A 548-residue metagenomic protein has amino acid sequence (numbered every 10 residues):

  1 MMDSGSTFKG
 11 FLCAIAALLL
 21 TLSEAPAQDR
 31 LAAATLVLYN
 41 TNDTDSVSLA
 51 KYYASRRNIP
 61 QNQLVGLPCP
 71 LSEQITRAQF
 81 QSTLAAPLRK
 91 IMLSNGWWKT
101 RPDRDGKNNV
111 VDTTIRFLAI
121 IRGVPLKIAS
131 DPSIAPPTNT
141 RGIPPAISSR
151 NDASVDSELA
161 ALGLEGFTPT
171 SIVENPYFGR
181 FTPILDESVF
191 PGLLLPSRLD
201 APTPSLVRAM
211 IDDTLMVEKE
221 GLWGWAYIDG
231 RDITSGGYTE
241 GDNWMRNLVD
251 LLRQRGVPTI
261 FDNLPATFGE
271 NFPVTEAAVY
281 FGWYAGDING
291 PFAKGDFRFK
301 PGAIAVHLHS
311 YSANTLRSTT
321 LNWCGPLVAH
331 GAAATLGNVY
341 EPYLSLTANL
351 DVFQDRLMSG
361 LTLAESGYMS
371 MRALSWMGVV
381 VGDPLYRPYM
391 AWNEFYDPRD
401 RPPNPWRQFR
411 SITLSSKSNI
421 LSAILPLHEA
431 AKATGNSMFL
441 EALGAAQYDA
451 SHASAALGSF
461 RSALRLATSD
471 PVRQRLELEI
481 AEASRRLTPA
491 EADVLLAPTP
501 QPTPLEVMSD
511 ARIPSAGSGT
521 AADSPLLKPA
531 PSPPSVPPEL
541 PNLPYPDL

Functional and structural regions predicted by a protein language model:
K9-T21: Bacterial N-terminal signal peptides
Q28-M438, A445, D449-S454, E491-D493: Cysteine-dependent hydrolase recognition
A373, E429-A431, A463, D470 (+1 more regions): Alpha-helical solenoid scaffolds that mediate protein-protein interactions, centered on TPR/SEL1-like repeats but also
A431-T434, A467, S484: Alpha-helical junction/boundary sensor with strong preference for TPR arrays
S437-F439, A467-E477, P502-A511: Boundary/linker segments of alpha-helical solenoid repeat arrays
H452-G458, I480-P502: Alpha-helical linker/edge segments of TPR/alpha-solenoid repeat scaffolds and analogous pre-/post-domain helices
I513-L548: Long, low-complexity, intrinsically disordered segments
